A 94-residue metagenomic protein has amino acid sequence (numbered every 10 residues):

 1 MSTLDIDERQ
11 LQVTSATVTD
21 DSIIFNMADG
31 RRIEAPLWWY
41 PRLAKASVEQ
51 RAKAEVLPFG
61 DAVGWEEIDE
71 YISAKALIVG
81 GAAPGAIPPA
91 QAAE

Functional and structural regions predicted by a protein language model:
M1-E94: Motif-centric detector for short Cys/His coordination patterns
